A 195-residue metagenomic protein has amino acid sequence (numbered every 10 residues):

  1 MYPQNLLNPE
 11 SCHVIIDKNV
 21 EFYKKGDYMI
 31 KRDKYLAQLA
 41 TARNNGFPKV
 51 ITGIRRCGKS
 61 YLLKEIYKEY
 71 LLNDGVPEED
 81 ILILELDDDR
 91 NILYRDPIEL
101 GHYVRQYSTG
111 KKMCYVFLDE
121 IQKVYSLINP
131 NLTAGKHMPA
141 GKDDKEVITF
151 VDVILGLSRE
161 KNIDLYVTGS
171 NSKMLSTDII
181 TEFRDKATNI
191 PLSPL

Functional and structural regions predicted by a protein language model:
M1-L195: Phosphate-binding site recognition
